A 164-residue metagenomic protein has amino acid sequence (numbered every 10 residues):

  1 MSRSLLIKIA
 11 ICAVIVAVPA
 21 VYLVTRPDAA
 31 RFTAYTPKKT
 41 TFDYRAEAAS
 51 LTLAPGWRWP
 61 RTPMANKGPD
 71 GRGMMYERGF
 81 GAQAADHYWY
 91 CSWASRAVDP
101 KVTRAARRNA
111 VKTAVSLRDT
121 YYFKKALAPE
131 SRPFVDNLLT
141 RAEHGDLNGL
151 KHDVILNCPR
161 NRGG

Functional and structural regions predicted by a protein language model:
M1-I15: N-terminal Sec-pathway targeting helices
L5, R61-P63, W93, A97: Short, isolated positions within intrinsically disordered regulatory regions of eukaryotic proteins
I15-T25: Hydrophobic alpha-helical membrane-insertion segments, chiefly the h-region of N-terminal signal peptides
V24-A85, R162-G164: Extracytoplasmic low-complexity, Pro/Thr/Ser/Ala/Gly-rich segments that lie immediately after a secretion/anchoring
Y88-G164: Extracytosolic low-complexity repeat regions of secreted or lipid-anchored proteins
